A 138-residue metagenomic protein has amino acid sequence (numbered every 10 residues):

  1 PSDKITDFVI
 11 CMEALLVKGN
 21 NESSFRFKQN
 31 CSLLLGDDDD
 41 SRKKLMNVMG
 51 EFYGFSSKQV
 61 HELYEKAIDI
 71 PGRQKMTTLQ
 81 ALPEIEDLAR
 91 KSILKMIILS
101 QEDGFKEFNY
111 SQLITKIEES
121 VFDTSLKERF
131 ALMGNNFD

Functional and structural regions predicted by a protein language model:
P1-D138: Amphipathic, oligomerization/interface secondary-structure segments
